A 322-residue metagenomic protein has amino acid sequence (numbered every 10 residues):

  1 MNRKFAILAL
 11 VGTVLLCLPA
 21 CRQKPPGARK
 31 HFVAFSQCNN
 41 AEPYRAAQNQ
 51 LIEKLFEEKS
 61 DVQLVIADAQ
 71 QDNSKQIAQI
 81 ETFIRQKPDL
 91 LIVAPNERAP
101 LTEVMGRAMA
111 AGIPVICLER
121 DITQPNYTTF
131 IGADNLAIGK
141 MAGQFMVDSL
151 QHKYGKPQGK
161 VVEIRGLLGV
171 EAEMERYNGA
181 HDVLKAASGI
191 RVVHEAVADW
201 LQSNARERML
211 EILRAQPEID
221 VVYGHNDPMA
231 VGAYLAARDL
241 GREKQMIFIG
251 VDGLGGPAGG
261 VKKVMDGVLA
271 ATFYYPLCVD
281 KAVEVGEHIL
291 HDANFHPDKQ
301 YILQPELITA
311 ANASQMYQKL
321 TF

Functional and structural regions predicted by a protein language model:
M1-F32, E57-E58, G106-I113, Q315: Short, low-complexity disordered leader/linker segments with a strong preference for bacterial N-terminal type II
C21-R22, R29, I164-L168, A172 (+2 more regions): Hinge/cleft segment of the Venus flytrap/periplasmic-binding protein
A28, V33, Q76, I131-Q158 (+3 more regions): Hydrophobic alpha-helical segments within soluble ligand-binding/sensing domains
F32-K59, L64-T82, Q86-P88, A94-R98 (+2 more regions): Extracytoplasmic "Venus flytrap"
Y44-E58, V62, I138-F145, E171-I190 (+2 more regions): Short, solvent-exposed amphipathic alpha-helices that sit in or adjacent to ligand/effector-binding or catalytic
I66-D68, T123-D148, E163, E195 (+1 more regions): Short beta-strand elements at the ligand-binding edges of bilobed clamshell
I84, L90-A110, A180, H194 (+1 more regions): Hydrophobic alpha-helical
A99-A137, K160, L254-M265, Y317: Flexible loop/hinge segments that line or gate small-molecule binding clefts
